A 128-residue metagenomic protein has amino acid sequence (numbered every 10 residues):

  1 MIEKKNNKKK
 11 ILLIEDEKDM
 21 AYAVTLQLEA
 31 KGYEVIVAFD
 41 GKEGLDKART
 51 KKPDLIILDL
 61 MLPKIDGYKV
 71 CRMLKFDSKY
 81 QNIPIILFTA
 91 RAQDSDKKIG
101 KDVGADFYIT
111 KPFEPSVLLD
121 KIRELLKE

Functional and structural regions predicted by a protein language model:
E15: Conserved acidic carboxylate
K18-I36: Two-component/phosphorelay signaling modules centered on CheY-like receiver
A21, P63, Q81, Q93 (+1 more regions): The feature encodes the CheY-like receiver
V37-L55: Acidic, metal-coordinating helix/loop segments flanking the phosphotransfer/catalytic sites of two-component signaling
F113-I122: C-terminal output helix
